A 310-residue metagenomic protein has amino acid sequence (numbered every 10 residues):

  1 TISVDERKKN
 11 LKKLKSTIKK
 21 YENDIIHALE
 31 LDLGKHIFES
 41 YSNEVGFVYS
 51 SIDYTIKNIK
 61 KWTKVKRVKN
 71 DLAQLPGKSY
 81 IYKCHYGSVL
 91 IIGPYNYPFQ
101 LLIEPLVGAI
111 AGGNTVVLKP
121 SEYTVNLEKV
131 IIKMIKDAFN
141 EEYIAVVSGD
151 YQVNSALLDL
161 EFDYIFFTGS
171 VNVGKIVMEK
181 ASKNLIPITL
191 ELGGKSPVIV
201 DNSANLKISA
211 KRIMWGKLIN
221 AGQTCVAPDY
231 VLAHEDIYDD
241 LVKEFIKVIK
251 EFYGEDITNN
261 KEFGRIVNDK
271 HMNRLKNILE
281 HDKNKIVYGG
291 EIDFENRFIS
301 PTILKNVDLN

Functional and structural regions predicted by a protein language model:
T1-Y80: N-terminal Rossmann-like NAD(P)+-binding subdomain of aldehyde/semialdehyde dehydrogenases
E6-K20, D24, V130, I208 (+4 more regions): A non-catalytic, amphipathic alpha-helix used as a structural packing/dimerization or gating element in enzyme scaffolds
R7, I52, G113, I144 (+5 more regions): Residue-level signal for inorganic ion chemistry
K12, D53, I103, S155-D159 (+3 more regions): Amphipathic, non-transmembrane alpha-helical secondary structure
I26-L29, F38-Y41, W62-V68, V147-S148 (+3 more regions): Short, hydrophobic secondary-structure boundary micro-motifs
L72-I208: Rossmann-like NAD(P) dinucleotide-binding subdomain of oxidoreductase/dehydrogenase enzymes
F139, N172-L309: ALDH superfamily catalytic-core signature
